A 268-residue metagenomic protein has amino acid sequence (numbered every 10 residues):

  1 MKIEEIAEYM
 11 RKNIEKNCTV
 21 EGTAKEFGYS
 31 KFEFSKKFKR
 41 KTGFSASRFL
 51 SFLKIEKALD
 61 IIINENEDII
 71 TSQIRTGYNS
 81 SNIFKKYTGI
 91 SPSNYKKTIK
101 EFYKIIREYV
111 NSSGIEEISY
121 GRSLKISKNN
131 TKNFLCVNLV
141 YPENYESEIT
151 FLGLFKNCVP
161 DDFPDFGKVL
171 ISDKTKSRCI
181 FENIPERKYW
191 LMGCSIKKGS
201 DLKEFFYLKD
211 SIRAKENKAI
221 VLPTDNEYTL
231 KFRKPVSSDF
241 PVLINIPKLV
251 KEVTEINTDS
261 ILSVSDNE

Functional and structural regions predicted by a protein language model:
M1, E8, K85-F134: …primarily DNA-binding HTH/wHTH and HhH modules…
E5-N17, K41-R75, Y103-S113: Terminal helix-turn-helix DNA-binding modules in bacterial transcription factors
N133-Y141, L152, L230: A short, amphipathic beta-strand motif
E143-P160: Short, ordered, surface-exposed loop/turn motifs in non-cytosolic proteins
E186-K198: A short, solvent-exposed beta-strand micro-motif common in secreted/extracellular proteins
I196-S237: Structured interaction patches on ligand/partner-binding surfaces of diverse proteins
V221-E268: Compositionally biased low-complexity segments at domain edges in trafficked proteins and select soluble regulators
